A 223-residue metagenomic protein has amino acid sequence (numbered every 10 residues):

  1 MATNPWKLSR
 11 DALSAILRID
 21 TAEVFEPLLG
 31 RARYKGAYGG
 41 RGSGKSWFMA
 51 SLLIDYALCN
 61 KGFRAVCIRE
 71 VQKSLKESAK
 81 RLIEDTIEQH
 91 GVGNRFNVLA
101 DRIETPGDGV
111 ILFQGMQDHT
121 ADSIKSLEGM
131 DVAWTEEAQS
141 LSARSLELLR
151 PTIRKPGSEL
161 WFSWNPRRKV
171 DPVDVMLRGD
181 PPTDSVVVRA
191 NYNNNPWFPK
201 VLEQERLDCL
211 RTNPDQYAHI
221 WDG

Functional and structural regions predicted by a protein language model:
M1-G223: Phosphate/NTP-binding elements of NTP-utilizing enzymes
